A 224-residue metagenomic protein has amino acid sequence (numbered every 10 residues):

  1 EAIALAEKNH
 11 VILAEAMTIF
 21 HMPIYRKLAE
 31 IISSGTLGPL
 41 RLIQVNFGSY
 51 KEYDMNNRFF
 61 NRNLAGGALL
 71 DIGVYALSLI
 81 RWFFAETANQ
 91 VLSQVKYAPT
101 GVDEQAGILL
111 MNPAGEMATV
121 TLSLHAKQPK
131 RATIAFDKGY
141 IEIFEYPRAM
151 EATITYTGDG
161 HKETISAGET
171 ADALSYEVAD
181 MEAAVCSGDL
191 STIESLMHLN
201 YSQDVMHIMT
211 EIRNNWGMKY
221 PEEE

Functional and structural regions predicted by a protein language model:
E1, P23, K27-I31, S78-L79 (+4 more regions): Alpha-helical elements of Rossmann-like donor-binding domains used by nucleotide-donor carbohydrate transfer enzymes
E1-F20, G35: Beta-strand-loop-alpha-helix segment that lines the small-molecule cofactor/substrate pocket of alpha/beta enzymes
H10-I12, P39, E116: Short, well-ordered coil/turn segments that N-cap beta-strands
F20-V91: Predominantly a Rossmann-like dinucleotide-binding segment in NAD(P)-dependent oxidoreductases
Y25, A76-L77, A149-E151, L174-E182 (+1 more regions): A general structural signal for well-ordered alpha-helical segments in protein cores
S78-E151, G168, A179-D189: Contiguous beta-strand/loop segments that form the cofactor/metal-binding neighborhood of enzyme cores
P113, D180-E224: C-terminal helix-rich "cap/oligomerization" subdomain common to oxidoreductases
S166-A179, M197: Active-site loop of classical SDR/Rossmann-like NAD(P)-dependent oxidoreductases, centered on the catalytic Tyr-X3-Lys
